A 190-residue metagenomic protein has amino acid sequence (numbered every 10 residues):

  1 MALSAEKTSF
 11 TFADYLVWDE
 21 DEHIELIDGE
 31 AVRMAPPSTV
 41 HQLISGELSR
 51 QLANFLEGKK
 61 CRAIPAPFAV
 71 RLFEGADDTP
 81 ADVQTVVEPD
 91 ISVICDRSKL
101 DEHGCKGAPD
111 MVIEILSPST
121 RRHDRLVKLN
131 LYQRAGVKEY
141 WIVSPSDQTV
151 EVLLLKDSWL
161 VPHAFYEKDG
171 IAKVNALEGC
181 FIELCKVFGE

Functional and structural regions predicted by a protein language model:
M1-E190: Gly/Pro/Ser/Thr-rich low-complexity, intrinsically disordered segments predominantly at protein N-termini
